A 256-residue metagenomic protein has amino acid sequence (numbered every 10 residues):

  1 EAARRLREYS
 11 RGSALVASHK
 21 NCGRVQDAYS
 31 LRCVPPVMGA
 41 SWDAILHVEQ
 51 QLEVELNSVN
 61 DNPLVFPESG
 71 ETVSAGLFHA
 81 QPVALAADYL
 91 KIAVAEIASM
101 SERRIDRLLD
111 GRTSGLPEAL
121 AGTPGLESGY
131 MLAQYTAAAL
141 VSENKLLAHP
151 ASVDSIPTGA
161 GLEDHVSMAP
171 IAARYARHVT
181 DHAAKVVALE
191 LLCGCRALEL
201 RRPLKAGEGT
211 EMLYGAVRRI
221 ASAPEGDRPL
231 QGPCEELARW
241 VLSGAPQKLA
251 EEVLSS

Functional and structural regions predicted by a protein language model:
E1-S256: C-terminal auxiliary extensions adjacent to catalytic cores
